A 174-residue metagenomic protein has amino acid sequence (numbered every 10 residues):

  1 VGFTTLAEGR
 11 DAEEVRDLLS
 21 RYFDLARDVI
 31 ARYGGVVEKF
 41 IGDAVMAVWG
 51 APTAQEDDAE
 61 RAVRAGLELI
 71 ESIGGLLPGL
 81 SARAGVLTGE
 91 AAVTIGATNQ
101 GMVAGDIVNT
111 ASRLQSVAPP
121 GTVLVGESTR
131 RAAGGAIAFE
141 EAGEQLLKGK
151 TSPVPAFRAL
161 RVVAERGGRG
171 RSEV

Functional and structural regions predicted by a protein language model:
V1, V29-R61, E71-I107, T151-F157: Catalytic core of nucleotidyl cyclases, primarily class III adenylyl/guanylyl cyclases
T4-R27, A31, E38-K39: Conserved long alpha-helical elements within nucleotide-processing catalytic cores of c-di-GMP signaling and class III
L6, P52, I95-Q100, G167-V174: Short hinge/gating elements
A7, W49, I95, A133-G134 (+1 more regions): Activation segment
A7-R10, I30, I70-L77, Q115-T122 (+2 more regions): Conserved NTP-handling cores and scaffolds of large molecular machines
V15, Y22, I41, D58 (+3 more regions): Helical mechanochemical/support elements of P-loop NTPase systems and associated helical scaffolds
Y22-V29, A62-L69, T88, I107-L114 (+2 more regions): Structural preference for long, well-ordered alpha-helical segments in enzyme cores
G89-A91, V117-E173: Cytosolic regulatory/linker segments at or just downstream of nucleotide-handling modules in signal-transduction
